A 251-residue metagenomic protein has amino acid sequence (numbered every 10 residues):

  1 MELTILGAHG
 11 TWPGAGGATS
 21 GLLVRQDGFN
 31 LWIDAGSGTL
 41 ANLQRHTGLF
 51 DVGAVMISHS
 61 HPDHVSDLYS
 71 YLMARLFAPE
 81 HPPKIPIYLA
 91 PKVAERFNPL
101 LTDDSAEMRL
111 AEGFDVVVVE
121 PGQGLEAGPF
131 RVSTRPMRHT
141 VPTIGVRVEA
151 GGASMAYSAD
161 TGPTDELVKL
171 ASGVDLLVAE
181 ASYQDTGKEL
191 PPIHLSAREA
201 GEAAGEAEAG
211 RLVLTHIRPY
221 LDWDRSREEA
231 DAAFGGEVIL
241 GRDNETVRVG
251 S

Functional and structural regions predicted by a protein language model:
M1-T47, T143-A159, L176: Conserved beta-strand hairpin/beta-sheet module of binuclear metal-dependent hydrolase folds, prominently
L3, L22, D34, L43 (+8 more regions): Divalent metal-coordination and catalytic microenvironments
D27, V52, H81-P83, G151-A153 (+1 more regions): Short, surface-exposed connector motifs at secondary-structure boundaries
W32-G36, G53-S60, A90, M155-A159 (+3 more regions): Active-site neighborhood of phospho(di)ester-bond hydrolases with catalytic His/Asp-centered motifs
G38-Y88: Active-site metal-binding motif and surrounding structural segment of the metallo-beta-lactamase
D51, A127, S172-G173: Alpha-helix C-terminal capping/helix-to-coil transition sites in glycosyltransferase folds
K84-P86, A90-T143, A150-G151, G250: Metallo-beta-lactamase
P163-S251: Cap/insert and terminal regions of metallo-dependent hydrolase folds
